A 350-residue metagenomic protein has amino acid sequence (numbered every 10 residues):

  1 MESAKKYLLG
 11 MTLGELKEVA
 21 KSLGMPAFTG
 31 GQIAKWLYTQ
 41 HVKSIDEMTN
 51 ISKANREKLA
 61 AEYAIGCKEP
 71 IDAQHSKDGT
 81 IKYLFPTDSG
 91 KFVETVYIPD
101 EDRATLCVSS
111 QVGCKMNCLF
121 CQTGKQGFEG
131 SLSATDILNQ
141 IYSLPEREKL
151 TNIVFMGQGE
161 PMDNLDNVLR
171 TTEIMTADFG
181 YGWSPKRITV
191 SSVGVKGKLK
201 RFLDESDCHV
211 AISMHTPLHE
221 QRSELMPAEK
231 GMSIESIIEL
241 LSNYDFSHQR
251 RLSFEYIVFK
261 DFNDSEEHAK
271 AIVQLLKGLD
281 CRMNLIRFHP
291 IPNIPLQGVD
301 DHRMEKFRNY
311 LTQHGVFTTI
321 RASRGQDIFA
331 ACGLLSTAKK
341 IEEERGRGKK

Functional and structural regions predicted by a protein language model:
M1-V93, S242-R250, V258-K350: Auxiliary Fe-S-binding modules of radical SAM enzymes
S76, S109-S110, S191, S213: Short linear Ser/Thr-Pro motifs
I81, V93, A104-V108, M116 (+1 more regions): Generic beta-strand structural signal
S89-I98, D102-R103: P-loop NTP-binding catalytic core
P99-D136: Canonical Radical SAM [4Fe-4S] cluster-binding loop centered on the CxxxCxxC motif and its immediate flanking residues
T135, N139-R147: Ferredoxin-type iron-sulfur electron-transfer modules in oxidoreductases and energy-metabolism complexes
P145-N152, G157-R321: Conserved AdoMet/S-adenosylmethionine-binding subsite of the radical SAM
